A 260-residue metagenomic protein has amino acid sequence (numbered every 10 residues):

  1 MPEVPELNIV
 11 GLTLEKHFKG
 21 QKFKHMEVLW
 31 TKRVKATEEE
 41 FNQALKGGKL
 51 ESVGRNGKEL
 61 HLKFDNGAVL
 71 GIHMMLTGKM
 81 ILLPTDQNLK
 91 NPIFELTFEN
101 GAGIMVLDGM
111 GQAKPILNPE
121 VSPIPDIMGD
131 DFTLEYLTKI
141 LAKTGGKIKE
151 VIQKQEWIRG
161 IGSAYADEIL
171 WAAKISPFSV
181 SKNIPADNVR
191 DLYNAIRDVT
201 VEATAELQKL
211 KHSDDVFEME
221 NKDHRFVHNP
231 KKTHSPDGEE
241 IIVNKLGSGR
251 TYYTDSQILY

Functional and structural regions predicted by a protein language model:
M1-Y260: Structured catalytic/nucleic-acid-binding cores of DNA maintenance enzymes
